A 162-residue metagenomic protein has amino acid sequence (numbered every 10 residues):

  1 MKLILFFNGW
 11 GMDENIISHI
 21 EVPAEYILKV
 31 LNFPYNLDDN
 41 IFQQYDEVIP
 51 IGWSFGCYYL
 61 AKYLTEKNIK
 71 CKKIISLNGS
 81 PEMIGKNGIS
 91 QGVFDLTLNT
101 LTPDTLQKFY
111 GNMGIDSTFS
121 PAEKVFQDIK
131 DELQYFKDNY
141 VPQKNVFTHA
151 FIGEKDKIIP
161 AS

Functional and structural regions predicted by a protein language model:
M1-D46: Active-site catalytic motif of lipid deacylating hydrolases and related acyltransferases
F6-W10, S54, G153: Glycine-rich His-Gly loop
S18-H19, V146, P160-S162: Short alpha-helix in the alpha/beta-hydrolase fold that links the catalytic acid
I51-A61: Gly/Ala-rich beta-loop-alpha elbow adjacent to hydrolase catalytic centers
T65-T100, E123-Y140: Flexible "cap/lid" loop of the alpha/beta hydrolase fold
F94-T97, K108-S117: Helix-loop "lid/cap" segments that line or gate small-molecule binding pockets
A150-I152, D156: Short beta-strand/loop motif that positions the catalytic acidic residue of the alpha/beta-hydrolase fold
